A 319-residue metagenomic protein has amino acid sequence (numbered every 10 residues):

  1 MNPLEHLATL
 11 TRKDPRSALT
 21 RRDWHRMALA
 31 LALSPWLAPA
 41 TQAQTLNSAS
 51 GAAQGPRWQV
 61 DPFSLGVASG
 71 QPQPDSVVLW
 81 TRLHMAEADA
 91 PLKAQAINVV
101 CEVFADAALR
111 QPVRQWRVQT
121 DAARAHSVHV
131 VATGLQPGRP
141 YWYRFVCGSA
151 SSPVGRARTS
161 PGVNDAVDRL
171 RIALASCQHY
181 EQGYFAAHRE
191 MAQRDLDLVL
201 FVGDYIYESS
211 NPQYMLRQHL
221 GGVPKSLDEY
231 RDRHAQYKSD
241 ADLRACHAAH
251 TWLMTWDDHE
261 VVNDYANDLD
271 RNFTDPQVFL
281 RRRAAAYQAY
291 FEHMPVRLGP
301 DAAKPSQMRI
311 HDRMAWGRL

Functional and structural regions predicted by a protein language model:
M1-D23, A30-P35: N-terminal secretory signal peptides
W36-A40: C-terminal segment of classical bacterial N-terminal signal peptides
L46, S50-L319: Divalent metal-dependent phosphoesterase catalytic cores across multiple superfamilies
